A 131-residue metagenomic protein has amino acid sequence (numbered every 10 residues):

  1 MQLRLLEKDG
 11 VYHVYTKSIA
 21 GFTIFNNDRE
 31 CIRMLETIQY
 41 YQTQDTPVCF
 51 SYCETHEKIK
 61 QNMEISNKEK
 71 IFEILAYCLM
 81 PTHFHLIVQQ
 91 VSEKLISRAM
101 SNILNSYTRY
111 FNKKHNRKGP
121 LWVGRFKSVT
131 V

Functional and structural regions predicted by a protein language model:
M1-V131: Short catalytic/metal-binding and nucleic-acid-binding patches
